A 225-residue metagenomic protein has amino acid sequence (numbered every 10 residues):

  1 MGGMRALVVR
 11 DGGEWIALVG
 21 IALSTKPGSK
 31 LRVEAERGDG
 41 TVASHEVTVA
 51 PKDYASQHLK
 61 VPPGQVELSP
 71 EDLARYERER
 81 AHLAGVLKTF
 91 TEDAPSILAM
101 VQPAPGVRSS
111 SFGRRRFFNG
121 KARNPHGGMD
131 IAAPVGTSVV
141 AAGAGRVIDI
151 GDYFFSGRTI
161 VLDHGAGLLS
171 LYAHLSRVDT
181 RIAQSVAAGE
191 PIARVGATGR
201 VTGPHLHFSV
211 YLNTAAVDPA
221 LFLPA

Functional and structural regions predicted by a protein language model:
M1-E46, P51: Cationic-aromatic interfacial patches
G3, L31-V33, R108, I131 (+4 more regions): Terminal peptide-recognition signature
A22-S24, E36, G136, D152-Y153 (+2 more regions): Short polar/acidic secondary-structure junctions
L31, S138-I148, R177-V195: Short, well-structured beta-strand-loop connectors
E46-S156: Surface-exposed, glycine-biased beta-strand/turn segments
A142-S176, P204-L206: Zn2+-dependent peptidoglycan hydrolase active-site motif and core
R158-H164, L168, Q184-A225: Conserved, short, structured surface segments that act as functional micro-motifs
